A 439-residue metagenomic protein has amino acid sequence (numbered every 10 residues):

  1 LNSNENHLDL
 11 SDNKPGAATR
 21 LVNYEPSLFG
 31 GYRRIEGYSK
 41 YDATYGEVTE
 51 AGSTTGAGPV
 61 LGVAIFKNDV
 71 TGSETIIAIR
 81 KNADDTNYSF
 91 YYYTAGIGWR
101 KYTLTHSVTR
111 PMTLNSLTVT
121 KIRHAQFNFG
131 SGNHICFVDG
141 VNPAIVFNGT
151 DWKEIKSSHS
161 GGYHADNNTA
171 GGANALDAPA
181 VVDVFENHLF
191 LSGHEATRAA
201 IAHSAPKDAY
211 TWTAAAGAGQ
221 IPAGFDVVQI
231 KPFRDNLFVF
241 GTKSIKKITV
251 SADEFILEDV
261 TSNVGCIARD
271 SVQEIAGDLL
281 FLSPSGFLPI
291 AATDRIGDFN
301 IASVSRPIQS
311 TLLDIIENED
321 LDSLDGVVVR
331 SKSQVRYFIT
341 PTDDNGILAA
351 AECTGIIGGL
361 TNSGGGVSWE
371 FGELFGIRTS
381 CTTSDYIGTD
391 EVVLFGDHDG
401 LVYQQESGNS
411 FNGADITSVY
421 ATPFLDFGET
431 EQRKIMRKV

Functional and structural regions predicted by a protein language model:
L1-I135, V264-D278, S285-V439: Beta-sheet repeat architectures centered on beta-propellers
A57, L176, P222-F225, C266-I267: Short loop/turn positions that demarcate and connect the beta-strands within blades of beta-propeller repeat domains
R80, D139-G140, G193, F240-T242 (+2 more regions): Structural signature of WD-repeat beta-propellers
Y88-F90, L237-T261: Surface-exposed extracellular loop regions of Gram-negative outer-membrane beta-barrel proteins
T94-I97, N148-T150, V250-D253, T293-D294: Short loop/turn segments that connect beta-strands within beta-propeller blades
K121-G161: Hydrophobic or amphipathic alpha-helical targeting/insertion segments
G149-V181: Asp-box/WD-like beta-propeller blade repeats and closely related beta-sheet repeat scaffolds
D177-A209: Carboxylate/His-rich catalytic cores and anion/metal-binding grooves
